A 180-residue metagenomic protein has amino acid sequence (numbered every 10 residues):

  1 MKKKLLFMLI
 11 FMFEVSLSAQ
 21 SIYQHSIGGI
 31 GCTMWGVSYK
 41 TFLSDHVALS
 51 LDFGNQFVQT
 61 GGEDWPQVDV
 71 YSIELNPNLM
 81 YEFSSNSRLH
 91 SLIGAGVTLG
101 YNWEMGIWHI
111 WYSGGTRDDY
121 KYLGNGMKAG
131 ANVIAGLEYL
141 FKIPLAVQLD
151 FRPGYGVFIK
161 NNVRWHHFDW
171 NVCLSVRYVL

Functional and structural regions predicted by a protein language model:
K4-E14: Sec-dependent N-terminal signal peptides
V15-A19: Sec/Tat signal peptide C-region and signal peptidase I cleavage site
Q20-W35, V47-F57, P153-Y155, I159: Transmembrane beta-strand segments that form the barrel wall of outer-membrane beta-barrel proteins
G36-K40: Short N-terminal binding/cap micro-motifs at the start of the first secondary-structure element
T41-L149, Y155, S175-L180: Gram-negative (and chloroplast) outer-membrane scaffold detector with strong preference for beta-barrel transmembrane
A146, H166-H167, N171: Membrane-interface anchoring segments and C-terminal beta-barrel signals
I159-W165, C173, R177-V179: Outer-membrane beta-barrel porins/channels
